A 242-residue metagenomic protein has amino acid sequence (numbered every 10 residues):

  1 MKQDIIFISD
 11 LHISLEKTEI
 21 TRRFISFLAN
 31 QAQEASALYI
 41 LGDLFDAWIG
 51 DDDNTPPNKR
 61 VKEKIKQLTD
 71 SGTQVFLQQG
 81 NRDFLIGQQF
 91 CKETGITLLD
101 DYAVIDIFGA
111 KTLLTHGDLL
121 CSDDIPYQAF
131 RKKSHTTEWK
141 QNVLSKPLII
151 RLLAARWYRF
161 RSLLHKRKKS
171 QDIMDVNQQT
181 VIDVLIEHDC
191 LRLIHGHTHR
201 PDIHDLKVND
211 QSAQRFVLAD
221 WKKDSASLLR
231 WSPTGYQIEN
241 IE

Functional and structural regions predicted by a protein language model:
M1-I6, I105-L114, K207-Q214: Beta-strand-turn-beta hairpins that frame and shape the catalytic cleft of phosphate-ester-processing enzymes
Q3-D4, I13-I107: Core catalytic region of metal-dependent phosphoesterases/phosphodiesterases, especially metallo-beta-lactamase-like
I5-F7, L38-I40, L113, I194: Residue-level marker for buried hydrophobic side chains located in beta-strands that build the well-ordered beta-sheet
S9-H12, D43-L44, N81-R82, G117-D118 (+2 more regions): Active-site metal-binding loops of divalent metal-dependent hydrolases
L15, T112-L120: Catalytic core of the metallo-beta-lactamase
G95-D100, D118, D124-F130, D175-E239: Conserved beta-sheet core of the metallophosphoesterase superfamily
G117-V176: Active-site-proximal loop/helix segment associated with metal-binding centers of metalloenzymes
